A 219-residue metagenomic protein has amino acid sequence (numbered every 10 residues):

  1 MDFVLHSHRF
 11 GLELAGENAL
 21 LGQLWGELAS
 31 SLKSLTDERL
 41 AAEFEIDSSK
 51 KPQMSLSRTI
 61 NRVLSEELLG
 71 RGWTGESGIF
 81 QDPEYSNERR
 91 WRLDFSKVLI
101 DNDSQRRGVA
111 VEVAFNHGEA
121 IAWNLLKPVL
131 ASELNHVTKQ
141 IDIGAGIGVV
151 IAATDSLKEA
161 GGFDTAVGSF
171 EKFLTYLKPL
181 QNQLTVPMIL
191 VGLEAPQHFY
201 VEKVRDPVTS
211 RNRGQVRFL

Functional and structural regions predicted by a protein language model:
M1-P83: Interdomain/boundary linker segments immediately adjacent to catalytic/signaling cores
S49-E66, V98, K172, V191-L193 (+2 more regions): Phosphate-ester processing/binding pockets and catalytic centers
K50-M54, V63-S104, H117-L126, E133: Active-site metal-binding core of divalent-cation-utilizing nuclease and nuclease-like domains
F95, A110-V113: Glycine-rich active-site/cofactor-binding loop and its immediate structural neighborhood
D101-R106, T138-I141: Short, solvent-exposed loop/turn segments that connect beta-strands within catalytic domains and beta-strand-rich
R107-V109, A145: Structural motif
F115-K178: Catalytic cores of nucleic-acid endonucleases
V150-L219: Domain-level recognition of nuclease-like catalytic cores that cleave nucleotide substrates
